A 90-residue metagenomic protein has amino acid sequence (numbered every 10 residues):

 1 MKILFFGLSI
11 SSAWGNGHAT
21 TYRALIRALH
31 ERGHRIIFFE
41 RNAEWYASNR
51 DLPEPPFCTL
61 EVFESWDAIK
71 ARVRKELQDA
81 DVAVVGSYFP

Functional and structural regions predicted by a protein language model:
M1-Y46, R50-D51: N-terminal subdomain of nucleotide-sugar transferases
L8, E40-N42, E64, V85-F89: Structural motif
T21-Y22, I69, F89-P90: Amphipathic coiled-coil/heptad-repeat helices and related helical stalk/stem segments that mediate oligomerization
R27-E31, E61-E64, Y88: Glycine-rich loops and low-complexity Gly/Arg-rich segments that provide flexible linkers or classic glycine-based
G33, F57-C58, D79-A80: Short, well-ordered alpha-helix to beta-strand connector turns
F38, L60, D81-V85: Short catalytic-loop micro-motif centered on adjacent basic/acidic residues
N49-A71: Conserved nucleotide-sugar phosphate-binding/catalytic loop shared by glycosyltransferases and other
V73-P90: Short N-terminal targeting/anchoring amphipathic segment
